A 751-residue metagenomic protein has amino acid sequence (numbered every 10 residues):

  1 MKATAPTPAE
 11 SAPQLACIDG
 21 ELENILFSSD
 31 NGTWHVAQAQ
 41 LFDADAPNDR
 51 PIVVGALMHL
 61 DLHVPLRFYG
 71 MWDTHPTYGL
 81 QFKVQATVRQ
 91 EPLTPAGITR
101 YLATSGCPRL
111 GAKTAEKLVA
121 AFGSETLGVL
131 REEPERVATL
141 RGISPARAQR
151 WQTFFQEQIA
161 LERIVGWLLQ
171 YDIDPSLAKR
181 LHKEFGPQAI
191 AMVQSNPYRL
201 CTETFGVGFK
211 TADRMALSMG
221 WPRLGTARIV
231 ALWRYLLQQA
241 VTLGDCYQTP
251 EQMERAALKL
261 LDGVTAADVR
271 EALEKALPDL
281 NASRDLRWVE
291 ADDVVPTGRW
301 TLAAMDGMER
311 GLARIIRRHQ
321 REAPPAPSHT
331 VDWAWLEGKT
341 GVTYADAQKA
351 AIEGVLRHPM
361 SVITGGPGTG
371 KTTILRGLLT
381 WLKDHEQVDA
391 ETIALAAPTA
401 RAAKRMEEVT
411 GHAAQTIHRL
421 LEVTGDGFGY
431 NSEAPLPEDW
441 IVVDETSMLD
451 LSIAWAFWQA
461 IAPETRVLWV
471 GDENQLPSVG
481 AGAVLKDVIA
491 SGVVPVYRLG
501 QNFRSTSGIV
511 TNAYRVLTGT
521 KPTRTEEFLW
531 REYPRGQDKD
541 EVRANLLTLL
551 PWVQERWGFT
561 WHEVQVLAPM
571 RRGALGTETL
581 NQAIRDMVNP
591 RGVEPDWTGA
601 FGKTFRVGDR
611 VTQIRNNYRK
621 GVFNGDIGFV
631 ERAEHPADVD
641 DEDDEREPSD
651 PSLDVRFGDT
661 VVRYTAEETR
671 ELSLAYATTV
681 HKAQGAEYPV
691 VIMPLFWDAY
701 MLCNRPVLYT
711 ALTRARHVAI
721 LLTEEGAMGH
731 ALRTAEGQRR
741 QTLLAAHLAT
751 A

Functional and structural regions predicted by a protein language model:
K2-S328: Accessory, non-ATPase domains that flank or precede helicase/AAA+ motor cores in DNA-metabolism machines
G341-R357: N-terminal pre-P-loop "Q-motif" helix
V355, G366, P398: P-loop (Walker A) phosphate-binding loop of NTP-binding proteins
R357-I363: Pre-Walker A (Motif I) flank of P-loop NTPase domains
V362, T373, G377, W381 (+7 more regions): Conserved helicase motor core of SF1/SF2 NTP-dependent helicases
G370: Conserved glycine(s) of the Walker
N474-K620, E631-P648, A751: Conserved helicase motor core of P-loop NTPases
Q613, N624-A751: C-terminal accessory regions
